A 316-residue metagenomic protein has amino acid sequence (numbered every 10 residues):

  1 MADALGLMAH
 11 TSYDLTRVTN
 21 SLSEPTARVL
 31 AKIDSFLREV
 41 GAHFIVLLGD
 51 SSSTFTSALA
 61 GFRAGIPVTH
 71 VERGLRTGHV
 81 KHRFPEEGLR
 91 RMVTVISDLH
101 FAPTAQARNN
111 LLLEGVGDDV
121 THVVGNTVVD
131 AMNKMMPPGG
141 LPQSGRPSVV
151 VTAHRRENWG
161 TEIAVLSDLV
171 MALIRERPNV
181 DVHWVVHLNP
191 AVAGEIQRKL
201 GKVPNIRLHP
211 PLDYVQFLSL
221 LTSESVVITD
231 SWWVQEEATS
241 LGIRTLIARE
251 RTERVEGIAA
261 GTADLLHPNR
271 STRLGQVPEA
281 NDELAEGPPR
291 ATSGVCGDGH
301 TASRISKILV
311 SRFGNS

Functional and structural regions predicted by a protein language model:
M1-W184, N189-S316: Nucleotide-activated sugar donor-binding and catalytic core shared by glycosyltransferases and related lipid-linked
